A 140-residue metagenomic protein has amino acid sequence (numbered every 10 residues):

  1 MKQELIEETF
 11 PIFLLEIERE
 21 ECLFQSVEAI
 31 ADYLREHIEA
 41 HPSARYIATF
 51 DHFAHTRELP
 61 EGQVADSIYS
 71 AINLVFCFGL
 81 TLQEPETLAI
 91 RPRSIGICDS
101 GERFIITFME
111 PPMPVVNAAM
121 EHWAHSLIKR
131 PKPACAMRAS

Functional and structural regions predicted by a protein language model:
M1-P42: Terminal, regulation- and interaction-focused segments at domain boundaries
Q3-E8, V64-A65, S94-C98: Short, flexible, solvent-exposed loop/turn segments with mixed acidic/basic and small polar residues
I12-E16, N73-C77, G96, I105-T107: Ordered hydrophobic segments in well-structured contexts
Q25, T81-E86, M113-A119: Short, surface-exposed beta-strand/loop "edge" segments at domain boundaries and coil↔beta transitions
D32-P85: Ser/Thr-rich, low-complexity intrinsically disordered terminal regions
A89-R93: Short, surface-exposed coil-to-beta transition loops
S94-P112, V116: Beta-strand/loop substructures that line and gate deep hydrophobic ligand-binding cavities in soluble
M109-S140: Well-ordered alpha/beta subsegment
